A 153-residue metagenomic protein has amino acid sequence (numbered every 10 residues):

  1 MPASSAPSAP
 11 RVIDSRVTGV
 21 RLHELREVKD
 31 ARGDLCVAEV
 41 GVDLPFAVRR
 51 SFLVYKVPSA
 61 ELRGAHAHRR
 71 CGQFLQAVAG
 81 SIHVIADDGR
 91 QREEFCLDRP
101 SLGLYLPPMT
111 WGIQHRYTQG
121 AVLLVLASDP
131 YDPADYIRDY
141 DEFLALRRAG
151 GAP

Functional and structural regions predicted by a protein language model:
M1-L104, Q119-G120, V125-L126, Y131-P153: Non-catalytic, conserved peripheral segments adjacent to functional cores
Y105, W111-T118: Beta-rich strand-turn-strand
